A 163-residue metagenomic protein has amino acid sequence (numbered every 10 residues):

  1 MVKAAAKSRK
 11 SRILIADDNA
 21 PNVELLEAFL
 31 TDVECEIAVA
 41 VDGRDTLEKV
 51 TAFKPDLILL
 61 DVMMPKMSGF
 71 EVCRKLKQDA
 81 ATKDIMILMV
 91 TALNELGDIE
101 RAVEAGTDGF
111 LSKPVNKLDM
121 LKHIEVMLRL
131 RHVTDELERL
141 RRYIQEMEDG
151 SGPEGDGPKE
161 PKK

Functional and structural regions predicted by a protein language model:
M1-L14, E27, R131, D135 (+1 more regions): Non-catalytic signal-transmission and effector/linker regions of two-component phosphorelay proteins
A20-V41: Two-component/phosphorelay signaling modules centered on CheY-like receiver
V39-L57: Acidic, metal-coordinating helix/loop segments flanking the phosphotransfer/catalytic sites of two-component signaling
M64, I87: Receiver (REC) domain active-site loop signature in two-component systems and cognate sites in sensor histidine kinases
V115-L128: C-terminal output helix
